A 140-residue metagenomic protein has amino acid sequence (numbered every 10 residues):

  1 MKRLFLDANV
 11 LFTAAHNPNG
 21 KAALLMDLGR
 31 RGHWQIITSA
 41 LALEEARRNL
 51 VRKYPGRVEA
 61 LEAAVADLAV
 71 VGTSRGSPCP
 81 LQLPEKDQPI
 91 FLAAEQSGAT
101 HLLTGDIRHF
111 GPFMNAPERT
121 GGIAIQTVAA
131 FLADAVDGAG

Functional and structural regions predicted by a protein language model:
R3-L6, H16-L50: PIN/NYN-family metal-dependent endoribonuclease catalytic core
T13-A14, S77-L83: Short, flexible loop segments at the rims of nucleotide/cofactor-binding pockets, characterized by
Q35, R47-R48, P80, G98 (+1 more regions): Short, structured surface patches at the beginning of a domain
A40, G105-I107: Short secondary-structure boundary segments
R52-G56, R119-G122: Short, hinge-like loop/turn segments at secondary-structure boundaries
L68-P80: Short, basic, glycine/proline-bearing loop/turn elements
P80-L81, Q88, R108-G140: Acidic, PIN/NYN-like endoribonuclease modules and their adjacent C-terminal/linker elements
E85-L102: Acidic, metal-associated active-site segment
